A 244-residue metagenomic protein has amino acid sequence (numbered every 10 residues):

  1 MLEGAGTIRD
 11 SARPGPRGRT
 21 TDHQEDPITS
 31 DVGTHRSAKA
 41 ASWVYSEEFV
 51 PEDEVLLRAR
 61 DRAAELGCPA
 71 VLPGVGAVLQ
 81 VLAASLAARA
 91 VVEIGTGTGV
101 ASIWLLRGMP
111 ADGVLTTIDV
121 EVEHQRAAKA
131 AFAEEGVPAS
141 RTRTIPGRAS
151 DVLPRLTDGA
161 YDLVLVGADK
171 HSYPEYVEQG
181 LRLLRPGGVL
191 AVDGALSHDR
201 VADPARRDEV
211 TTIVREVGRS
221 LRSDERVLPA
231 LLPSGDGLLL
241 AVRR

Functional and structural regions predicted by a protein language model:
L2-L163, K170-A191, A195-R244: A short alpha-helical cap/connector motif
